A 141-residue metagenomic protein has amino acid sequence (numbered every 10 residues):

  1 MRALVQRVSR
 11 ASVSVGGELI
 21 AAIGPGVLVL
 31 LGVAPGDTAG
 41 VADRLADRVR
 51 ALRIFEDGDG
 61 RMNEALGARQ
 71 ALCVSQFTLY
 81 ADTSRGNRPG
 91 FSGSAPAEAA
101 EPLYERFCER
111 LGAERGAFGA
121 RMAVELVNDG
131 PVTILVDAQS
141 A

Functional and structural regions predicted by a protein language model:
R7-V15, A21, G36: N-terminal intrinsically disordered, cationic/polar leader segments that include organellar targeting peptides
L19-A68, A81-E109, E114: Compact, glycine-rich, soluble single-domain proteins
A22, L135-A141: Compositionally biased, non-globular sequence tracts
L45, V74, V132: Residue-level signal for inorganic ion chemistry
F77: Glycine/small-residue-rich phosphate/adenosyl-binding loop
V124-D137: C-terminal edge-of-domain segments
